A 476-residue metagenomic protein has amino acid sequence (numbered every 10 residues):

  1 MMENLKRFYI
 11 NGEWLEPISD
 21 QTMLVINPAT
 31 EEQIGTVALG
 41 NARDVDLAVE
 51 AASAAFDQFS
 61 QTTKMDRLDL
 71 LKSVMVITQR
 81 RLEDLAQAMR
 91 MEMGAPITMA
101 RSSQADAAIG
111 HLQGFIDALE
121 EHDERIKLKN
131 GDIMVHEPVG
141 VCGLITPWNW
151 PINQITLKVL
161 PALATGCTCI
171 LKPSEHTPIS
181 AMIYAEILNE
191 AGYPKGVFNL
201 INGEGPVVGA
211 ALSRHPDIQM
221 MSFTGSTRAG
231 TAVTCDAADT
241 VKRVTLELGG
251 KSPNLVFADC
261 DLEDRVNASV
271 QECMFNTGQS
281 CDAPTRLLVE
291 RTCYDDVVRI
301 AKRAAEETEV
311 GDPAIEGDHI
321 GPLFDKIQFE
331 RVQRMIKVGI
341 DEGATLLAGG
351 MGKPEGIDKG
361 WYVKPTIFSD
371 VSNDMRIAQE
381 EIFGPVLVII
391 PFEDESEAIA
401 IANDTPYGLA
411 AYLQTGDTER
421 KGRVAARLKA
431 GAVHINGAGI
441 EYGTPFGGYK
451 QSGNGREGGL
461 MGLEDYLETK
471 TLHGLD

Functional and structural regions predicted by a protein language model:
M1-A29, R125: Hydrophobic face of amphipathic alpha-helices that form TPR/SEL1-like repeat modules and related alpha-solenoid
T30-T36, I218, E309, I336 (+3 more regions): Conserved C-terminal structural/oligomerization subdomain of aldehyde/semialdehyde dehydrogenase
E31, R67, M89, L112 (+9 more regions): Residue-level signal for inorganic ion chemistry
Q33-G40, A55-Q61, L144, N254-F257 (+5 more regions): Short, well-ordered beta-strand elements within core beta-sheets of diverse protein domains
E50, K72-E83, I97-H122: Long amphipathic alpha-helix in the N-terminal Rossmann-like dinucleotide-binding domain of NAD(P)-dependent
S73, L128-D132, G350-G356, G439: Short, solvent-exposed loop/turn elements at beta->coil junctions and helix N-caps that rim active or binding pockets
D123-D264, F392: Rossmann-like NAD(P) dinucleotide-binding subdomain of oxidoreductase/dehydrogenase enzymes
R228-S372, I435: ALDH superfamily catalytic-core signature
